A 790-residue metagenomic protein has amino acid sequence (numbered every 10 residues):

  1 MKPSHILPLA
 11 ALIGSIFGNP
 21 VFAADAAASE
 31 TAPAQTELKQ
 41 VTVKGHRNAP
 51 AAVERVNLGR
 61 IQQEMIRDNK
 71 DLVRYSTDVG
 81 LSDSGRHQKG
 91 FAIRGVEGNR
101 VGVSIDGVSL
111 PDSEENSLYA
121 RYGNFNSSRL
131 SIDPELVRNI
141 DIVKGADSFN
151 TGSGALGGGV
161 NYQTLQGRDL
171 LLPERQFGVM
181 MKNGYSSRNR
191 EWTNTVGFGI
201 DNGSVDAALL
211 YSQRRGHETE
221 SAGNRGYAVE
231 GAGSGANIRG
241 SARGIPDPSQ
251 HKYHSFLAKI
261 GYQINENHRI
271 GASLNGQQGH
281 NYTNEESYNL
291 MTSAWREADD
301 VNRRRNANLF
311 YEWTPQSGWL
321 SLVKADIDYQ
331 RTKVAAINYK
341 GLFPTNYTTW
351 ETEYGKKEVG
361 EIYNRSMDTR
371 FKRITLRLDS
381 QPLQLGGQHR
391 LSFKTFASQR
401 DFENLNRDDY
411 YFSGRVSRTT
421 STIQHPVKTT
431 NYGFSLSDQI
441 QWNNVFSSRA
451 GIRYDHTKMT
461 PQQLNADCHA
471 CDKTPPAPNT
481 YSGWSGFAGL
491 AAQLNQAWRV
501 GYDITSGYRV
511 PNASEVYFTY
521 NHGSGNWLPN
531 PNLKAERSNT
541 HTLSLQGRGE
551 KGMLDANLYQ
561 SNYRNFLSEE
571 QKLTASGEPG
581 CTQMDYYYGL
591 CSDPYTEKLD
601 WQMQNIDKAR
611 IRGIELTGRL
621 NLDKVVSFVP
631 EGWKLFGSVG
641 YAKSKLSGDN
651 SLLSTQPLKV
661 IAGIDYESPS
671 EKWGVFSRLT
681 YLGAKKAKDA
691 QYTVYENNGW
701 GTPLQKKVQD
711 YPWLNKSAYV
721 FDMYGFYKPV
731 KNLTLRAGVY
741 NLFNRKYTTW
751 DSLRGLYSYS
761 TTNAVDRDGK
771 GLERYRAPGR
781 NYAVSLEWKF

Functional and structural regions predicted by a protein language model:
A27-L170, N289: Acidic, small-polar-rich N-terminal luminal/periplasmic segments of exported/outer-membrane proteins
R121-G123, E135-K144, S148-G231, H251-H254: Outer-membrane beta-barrel translocator/receptor signature
T151-G152, G167-F177, S204, N267 (+8 more regions): Short loop/turn motifs that connect adjacent beta-strands in outer-membrane beta-barrel proteins
S187-G216, Y227-N284, R303-N306, L378 (+4 more regions): Transmembrane beta-barrel wall of Gram-negative outer-membrane proteins
A222, Y508, Y559-N565, E569-Q571 (+2 more regions): C-terminal beta-signal and adjacent terminal beta-strands/loops of Gram-negative outer-membrane beta-barrel proteins
Q263, N267-Q277, N302-D467, S482-G483 (+3 more regions): Face-selective signature of the C-terminal outer-membrane beta-barrel domain
N289-M291, W295-G318, H425-T429, T474-S485 (+9 more regions): Outer-membrane beta-barrel signature, preferentially recognizing the C-terminal barrel domain of Gram-negative
Q441-N444, S448, T457, Y559-N562 (+2 more regions): Gram-negative outer-membrane beta-barrel transporters
